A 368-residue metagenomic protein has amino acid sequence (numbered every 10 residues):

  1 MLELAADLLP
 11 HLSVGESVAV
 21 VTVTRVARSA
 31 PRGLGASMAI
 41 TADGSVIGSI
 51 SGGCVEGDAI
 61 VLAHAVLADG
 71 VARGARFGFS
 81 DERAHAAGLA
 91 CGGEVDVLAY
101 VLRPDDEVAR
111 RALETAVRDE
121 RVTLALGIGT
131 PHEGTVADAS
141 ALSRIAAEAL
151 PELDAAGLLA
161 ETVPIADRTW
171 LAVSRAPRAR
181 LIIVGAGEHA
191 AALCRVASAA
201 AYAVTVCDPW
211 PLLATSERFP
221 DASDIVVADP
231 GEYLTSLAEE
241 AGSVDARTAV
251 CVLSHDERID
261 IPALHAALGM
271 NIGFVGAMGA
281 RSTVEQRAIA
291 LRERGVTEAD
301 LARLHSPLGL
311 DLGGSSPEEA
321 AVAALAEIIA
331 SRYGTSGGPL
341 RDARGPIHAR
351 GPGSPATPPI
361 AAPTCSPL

Functional and structural regions predicted by a protein language model:
M1-V226, E240-A249, I289, S331 (+1 more regions): Segments forming oxygen-rich coordination pockets for charged ligands
L2, G53, G57, R103-E107 (+8 more regions): Electropositive phosphate-/nucleotide-binding environments in soluble metabolic enzymes
A179, V184, L253-S254, A277-M278 (+1 more regions): Thr-Gly-centered strand-to-loop micro-motif
A201, A222-S223, N271-I272, D300-L301: A generic structural signal for alpha->beta connector loops
C207-D208, A249-L291: ADP-ribose/adenylate-binding Rossmann-like module
D224-L234: Short acidic-hydrophobic, aromatic-tinged amphipathic segments that line or gate anion-handling sites
E232-E240, I259-H265: A short, acidic, amphipathic alpha-helical segment used as a generic capping/interface helix at domain edges
I272-G273, M278-L368: Adenosine-phosphate binding glycine-rich loop
